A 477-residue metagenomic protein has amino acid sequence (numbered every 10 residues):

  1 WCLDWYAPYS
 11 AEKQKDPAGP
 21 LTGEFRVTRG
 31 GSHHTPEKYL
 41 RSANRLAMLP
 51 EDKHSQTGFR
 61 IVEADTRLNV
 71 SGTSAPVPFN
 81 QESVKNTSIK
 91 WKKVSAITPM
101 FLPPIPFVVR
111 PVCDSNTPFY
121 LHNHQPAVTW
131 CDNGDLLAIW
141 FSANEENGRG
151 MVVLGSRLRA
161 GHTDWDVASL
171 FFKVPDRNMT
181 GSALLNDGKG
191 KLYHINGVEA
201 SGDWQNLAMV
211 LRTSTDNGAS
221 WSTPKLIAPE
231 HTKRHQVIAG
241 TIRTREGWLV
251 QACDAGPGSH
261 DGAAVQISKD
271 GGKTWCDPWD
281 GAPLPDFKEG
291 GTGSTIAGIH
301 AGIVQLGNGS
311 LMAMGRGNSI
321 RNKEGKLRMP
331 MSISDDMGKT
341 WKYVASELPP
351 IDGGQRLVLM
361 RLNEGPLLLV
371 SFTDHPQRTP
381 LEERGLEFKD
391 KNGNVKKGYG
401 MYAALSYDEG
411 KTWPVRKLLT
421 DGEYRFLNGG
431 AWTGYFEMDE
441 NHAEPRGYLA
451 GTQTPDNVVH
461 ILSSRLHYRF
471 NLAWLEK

Functional and structural regions predicted by a protein language model:
W1-V77: Surface-exposed recognition segments
V70-K477: Asp-box/BNR beta-propeller blade signature and adjacent active/binding-site loops in extracellular glycan-interacting
